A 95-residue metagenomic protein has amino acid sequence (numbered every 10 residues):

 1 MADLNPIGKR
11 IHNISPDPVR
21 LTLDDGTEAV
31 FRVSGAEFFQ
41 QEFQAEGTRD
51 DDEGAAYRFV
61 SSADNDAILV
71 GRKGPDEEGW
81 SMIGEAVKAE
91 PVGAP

Functional and structural regions predicted by a protein language model:
A2-P18, L23-D24, E28-P95: Conserved RNA-binding domains used in RNP assembly and mRNA/RNA metabolism
